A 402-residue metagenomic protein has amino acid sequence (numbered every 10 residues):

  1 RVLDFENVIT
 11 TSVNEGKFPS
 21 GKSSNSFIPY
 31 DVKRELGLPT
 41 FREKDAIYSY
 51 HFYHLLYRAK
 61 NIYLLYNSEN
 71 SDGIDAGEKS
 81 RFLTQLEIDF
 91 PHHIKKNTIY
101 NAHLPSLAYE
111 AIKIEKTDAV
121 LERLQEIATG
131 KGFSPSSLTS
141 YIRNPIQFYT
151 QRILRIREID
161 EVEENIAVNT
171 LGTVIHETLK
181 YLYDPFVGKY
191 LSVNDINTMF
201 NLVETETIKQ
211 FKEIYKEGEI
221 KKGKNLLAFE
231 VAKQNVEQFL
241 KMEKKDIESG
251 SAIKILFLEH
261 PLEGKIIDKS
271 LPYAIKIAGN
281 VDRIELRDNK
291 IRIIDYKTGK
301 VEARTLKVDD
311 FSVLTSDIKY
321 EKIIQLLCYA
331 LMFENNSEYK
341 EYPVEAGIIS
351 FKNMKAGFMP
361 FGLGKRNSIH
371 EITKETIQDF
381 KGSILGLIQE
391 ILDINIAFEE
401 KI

Functional and structural regions predicted by a protein language model:
L3-Y57, A303-R304, D309, V313-T315: Conserved helicase C-terminal RecA-like lobe
K33-F41, L64, A119-R123, I127-S136 (+5 more regions): Glycine- and acidic
P39-F90, Y329, L387-K401: C-terminal accessory regions
K44-I62, S312-I349: Metal-dependent nuclease catalytic cores in nucleic-acid-processing enzymes, especially RNase H-like/related
N70, H92-K96, K319, A330-I402: Metal-dependent nuclease catalytic regions and adjoining charged, substrate-binding loops involved in nucleic-acid end
S80, T84-Y183, Q389-L392, E399-I402: C-terminal, charged and often intrinsically disordered regions of DNA end-processing helicases and nucleases
E177-I266, G364-E371, E375, I388: A non-catalytic, helix-rich entry segment at domain boundaries
A252-N336: Non-catalytic protein-protein interaction segments used by genome-maintenance enzymes to assemble and couple activities
